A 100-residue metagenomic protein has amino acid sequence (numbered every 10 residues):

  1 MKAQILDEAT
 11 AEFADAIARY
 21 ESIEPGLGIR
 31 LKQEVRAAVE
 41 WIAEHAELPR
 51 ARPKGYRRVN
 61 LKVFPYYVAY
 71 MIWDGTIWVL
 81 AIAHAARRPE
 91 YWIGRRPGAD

Functional and structural regions predicted by a protein language model:
M1-K32: Arg/Lys-rich, positively charged N-terminal/basic patches that mediate binding to nucleic acids
S22-E24, H45-K54, R87-W92: Short, charge-rich, low-complexity interaction segments located in flexible loops at or near secondary-structure
I29, Y67, M71-D100: Enriched for short, Lys/Arg-rich terminal
K32, R36-V39: Short, well-structured alpha-helical segments
A37, E44-I77: Basic/aromatic recognition patch in beta-strand/loop cores that engages polyanionic ligands
